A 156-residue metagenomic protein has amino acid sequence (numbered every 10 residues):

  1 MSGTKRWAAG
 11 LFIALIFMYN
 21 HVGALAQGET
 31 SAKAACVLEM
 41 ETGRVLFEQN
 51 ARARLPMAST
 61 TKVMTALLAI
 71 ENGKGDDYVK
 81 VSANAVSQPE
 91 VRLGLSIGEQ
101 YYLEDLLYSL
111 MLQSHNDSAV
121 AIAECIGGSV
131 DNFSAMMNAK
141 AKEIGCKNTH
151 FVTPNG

Functional and structural regions predicted by a protein language model:
M1-L11: Bacterial N-terminal signal peptides that target proteins for export
K5-R6, N20-L25: Glycine/proline-rich, flexible active-site/cofactor-binding loop segments that harbor closely spaced acidic
G10-N20: Bacterial N-terminal signal peptides
G23-G156: Active-site-adjacent loops and short helices of periplasmic peptidoglycan-processing enzymes
